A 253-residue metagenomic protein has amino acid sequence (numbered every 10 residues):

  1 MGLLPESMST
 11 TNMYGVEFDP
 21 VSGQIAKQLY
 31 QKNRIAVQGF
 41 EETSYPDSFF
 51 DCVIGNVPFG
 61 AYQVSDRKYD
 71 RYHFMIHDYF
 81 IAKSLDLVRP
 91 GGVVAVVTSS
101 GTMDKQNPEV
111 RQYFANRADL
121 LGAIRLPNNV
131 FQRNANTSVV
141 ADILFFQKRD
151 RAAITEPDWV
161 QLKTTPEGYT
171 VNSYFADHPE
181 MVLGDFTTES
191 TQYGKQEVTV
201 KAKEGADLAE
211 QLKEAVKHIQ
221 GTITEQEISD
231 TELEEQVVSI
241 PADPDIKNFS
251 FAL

Functional and structural regions predicted by a protein language model:
M1-G55, G60-Y62, F74, S99-G101 (+1 more regions): Conserved S-adenosyl-L-methionine
V16-P20, H73-Q132, V139-F146: Conserved Class I SAM-dependent methyltransferase catalytic core
E42-Y45, N129-R133, T191-Q192: A short acidic, often aromatic-flanked loop/helix-cap motif at beta-alpha or helix-coil junctions that lines enzyme
P58, N128, R149: Flexible loop residues that form catalytic and substrate-binding hotspots at small-molecule/glycan-binding clefts
A61-V64, M103-Q106, I154: Short catalytic/ligand-binding loop motif for oxyanion handling, primarily in non-cytosolic enzymes, centered on
R67-Y72: Short glycine-enriched, charge-decorated loop/helix-capping segments at active-site entrances that position
R133-Q236: Flexible, glycine-/basic-rich loop-and-beta segments that form/coincide with the SAM-dependent methyltransferase
E227-L253: N-terminal nucleotide-handling cores and adjacent loading/scaffold lobes of large enzymes and macromolecular assemblies
